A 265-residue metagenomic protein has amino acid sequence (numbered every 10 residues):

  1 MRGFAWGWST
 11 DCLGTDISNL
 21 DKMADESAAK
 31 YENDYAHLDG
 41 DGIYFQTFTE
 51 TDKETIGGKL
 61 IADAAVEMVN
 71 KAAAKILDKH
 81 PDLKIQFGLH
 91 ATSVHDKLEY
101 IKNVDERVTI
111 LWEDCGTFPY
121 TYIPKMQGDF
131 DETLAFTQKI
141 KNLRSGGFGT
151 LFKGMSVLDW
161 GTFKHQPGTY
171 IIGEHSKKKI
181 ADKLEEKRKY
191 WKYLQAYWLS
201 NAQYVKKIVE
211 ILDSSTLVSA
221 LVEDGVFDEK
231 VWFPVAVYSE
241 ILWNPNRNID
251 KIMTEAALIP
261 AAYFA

Functional and structural regions predicted by a protein language model:
M1-F264: Catalytic-core regions of glycoside hydrolase
